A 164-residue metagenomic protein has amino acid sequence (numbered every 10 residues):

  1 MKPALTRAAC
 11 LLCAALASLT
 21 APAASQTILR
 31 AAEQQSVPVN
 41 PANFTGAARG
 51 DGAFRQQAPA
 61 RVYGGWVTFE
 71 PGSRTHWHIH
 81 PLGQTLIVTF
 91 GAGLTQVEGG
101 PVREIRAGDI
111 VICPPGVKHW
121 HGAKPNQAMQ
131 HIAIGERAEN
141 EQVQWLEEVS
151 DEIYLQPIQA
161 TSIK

Functional and structural regions predicted by a protein language model:
M1-C10: Bacterial N-terminal signal peptides that target proteins for export
A9-S18: Bacterial N-terminal signal peptides
P22-R61, Q142-K164: A short, N-terminal "cap"/entry segment at the start of jelly-roll beta-barrel domains of the cupin/DSBH fold
W66-E70, I79-T95, I134-E136: Short, conserved beta-strand element in jelly-roll/cupin
T75-W77, T95-Q96, H119-K124: Short beta-strand His + acidic residue motifs that chelate non-heme Fe in jelly-roll/DSBH and cupin folds
G99-G116: Short acidic-glycine-tyrosine-enriched beta hairpin
N126-W145: A short hydrophobic beta-strand segment most commonly corresponding to one strand of the jelly-roll/cupin
